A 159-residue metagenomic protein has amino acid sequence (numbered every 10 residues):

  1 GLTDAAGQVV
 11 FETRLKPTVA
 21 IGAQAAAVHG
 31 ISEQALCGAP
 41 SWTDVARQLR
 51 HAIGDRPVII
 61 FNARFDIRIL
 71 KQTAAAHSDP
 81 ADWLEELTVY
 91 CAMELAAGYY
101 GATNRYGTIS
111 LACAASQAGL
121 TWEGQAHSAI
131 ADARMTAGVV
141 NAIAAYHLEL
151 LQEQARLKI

Functional and structural regions predicted by a protein language model:
G1-I31, R50-I159: Metal-dependent phosphoesterase core characteristic of DEDDh/y 3'-5' exonuclease domains
A27-Q48: Metal-dependent phosphoesterase signature
